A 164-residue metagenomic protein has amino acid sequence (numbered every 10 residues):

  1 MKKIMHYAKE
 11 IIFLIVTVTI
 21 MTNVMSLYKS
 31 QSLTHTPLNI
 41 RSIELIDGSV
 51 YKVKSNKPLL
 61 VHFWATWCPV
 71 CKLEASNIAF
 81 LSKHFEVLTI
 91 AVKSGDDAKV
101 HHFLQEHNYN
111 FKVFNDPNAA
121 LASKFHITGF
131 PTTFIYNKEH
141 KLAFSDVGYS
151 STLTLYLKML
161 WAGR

Functional and structural regions predicted by a protein language model:
M1-Y7: Short, Lys/Arg-rich N-terminal segment immediately upstream of the first membrane anchor
A8-M25: Hydrophobic membrane-insertion alpha-helices, especially the h-region of bacterial N-terminal signal peptides
E10-F13, Q105-Y109, P117-G163: Thiol/disulfide oxidoreductase modules built on the thioredoxin-like
I20-K52: N-terminal "domain-start" segment that seeds a small globular fold
E44, K112-D116: Short acidic-hydrophobic, aromatic-tinged amphipathic segments that line or gate anion-handling sites
S49-K72, I78: Short active-site neighborhood of thiol/selenol oxidoreductases, capturing the structured segment around
L60-V61, V87, T133: Hydrophobic beta-strand anchors of alpha/beta hydrolase catalytic cores
K72-H107, P117-S123: Structural microenvironment flanking redox-active thiols in thiol-disulfide oxidoreductases
